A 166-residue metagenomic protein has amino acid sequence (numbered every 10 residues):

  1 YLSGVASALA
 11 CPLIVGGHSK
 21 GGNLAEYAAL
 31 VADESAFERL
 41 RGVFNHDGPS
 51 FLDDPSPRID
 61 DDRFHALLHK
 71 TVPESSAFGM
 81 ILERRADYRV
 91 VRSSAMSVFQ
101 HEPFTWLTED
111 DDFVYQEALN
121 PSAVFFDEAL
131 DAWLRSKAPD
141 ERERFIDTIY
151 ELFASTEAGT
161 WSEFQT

Functional and structural regions predicted by a protein language model:
Y1-L13, A32-T166: Alpha/beta hydrolase fold serine-hydrolase catalytic domain that processes acyl esters and thioesters
G16-G21, A25: Gly/Ala-rich beta-loop-alpha elbow adjacent to hydrolase catalytic centers
A25-E26, P55: Short glycine-/acidic-enriched loop or helix-start segments at secondary-structure transitions that form or flank
Y27-V31: Active-site signature of alpha/beta-hydrolase-fold catalytic machinery across serine- and Asp/Cys-nucleophile hydrolases
